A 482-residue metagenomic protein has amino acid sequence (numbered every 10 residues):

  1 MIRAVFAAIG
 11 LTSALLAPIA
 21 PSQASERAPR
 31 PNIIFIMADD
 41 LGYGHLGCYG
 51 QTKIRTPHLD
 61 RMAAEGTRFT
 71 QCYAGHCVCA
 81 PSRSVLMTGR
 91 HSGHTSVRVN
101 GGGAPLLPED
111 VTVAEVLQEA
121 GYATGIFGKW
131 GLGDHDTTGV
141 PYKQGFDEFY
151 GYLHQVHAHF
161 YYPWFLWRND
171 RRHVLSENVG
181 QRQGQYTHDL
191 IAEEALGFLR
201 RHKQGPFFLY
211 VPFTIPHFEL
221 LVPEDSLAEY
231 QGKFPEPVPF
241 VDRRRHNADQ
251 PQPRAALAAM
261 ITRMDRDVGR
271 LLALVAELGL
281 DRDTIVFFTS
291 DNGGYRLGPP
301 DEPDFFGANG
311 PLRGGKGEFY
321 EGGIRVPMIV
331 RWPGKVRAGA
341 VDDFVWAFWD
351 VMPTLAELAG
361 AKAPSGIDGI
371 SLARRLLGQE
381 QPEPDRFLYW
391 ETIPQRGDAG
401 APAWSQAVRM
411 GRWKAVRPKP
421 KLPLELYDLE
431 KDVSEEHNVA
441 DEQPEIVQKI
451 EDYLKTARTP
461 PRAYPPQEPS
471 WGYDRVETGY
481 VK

Functional and structural regions predicted by a protein language model:
M1-I2: N-terminal secretory signal peptides that target proteins for export/translocation
V5-S13, A17, P21-P420, L424 (+2 more regions): Formylglycine-dependent sulfatase
